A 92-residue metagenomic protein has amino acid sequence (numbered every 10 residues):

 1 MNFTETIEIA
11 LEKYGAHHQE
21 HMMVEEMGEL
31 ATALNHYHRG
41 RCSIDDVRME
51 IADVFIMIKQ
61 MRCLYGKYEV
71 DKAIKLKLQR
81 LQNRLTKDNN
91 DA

Functional and structural regions predicted by a protein language model:
M1-A92: Flexible "arm" and connector segments at domain edges
